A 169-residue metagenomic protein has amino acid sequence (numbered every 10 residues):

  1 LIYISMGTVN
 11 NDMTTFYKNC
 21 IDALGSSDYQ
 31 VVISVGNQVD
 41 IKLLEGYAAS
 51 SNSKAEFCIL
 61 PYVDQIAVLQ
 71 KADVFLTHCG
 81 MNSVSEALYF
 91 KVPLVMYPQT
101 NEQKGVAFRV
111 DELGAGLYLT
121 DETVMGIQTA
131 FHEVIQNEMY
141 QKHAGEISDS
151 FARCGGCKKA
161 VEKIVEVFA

Functional and structural regions predicted by a protein language model:
L1-V74: Donor-nucleotide binding loops and adjacent catalytic segments primarily of GT-B fold Leloir glycosyltransferases
T15-F16, V106, G156: Residues at alpha-helix caps and immediate loop-helix transition turns in enzyme cores, especially N- and C-cap
C20, V31, V68, L76 (+4 more regions): Hydrophobic, well-ordered secondary-structure elements that form the walls of internal hydrophobic environments
P61-F108: A donor-sugar binding/catalytic signature common to diverse glycosyltransferases and related nucleotide-sugar
N101-A130: Change "using UDP/GDP/dTDP sugars" to "using nucleotide sugars
G126-A169: C-terminal amphipathic helix plus adjacent low-complexity, charged tail appended to glycosyltransferase catalytic
